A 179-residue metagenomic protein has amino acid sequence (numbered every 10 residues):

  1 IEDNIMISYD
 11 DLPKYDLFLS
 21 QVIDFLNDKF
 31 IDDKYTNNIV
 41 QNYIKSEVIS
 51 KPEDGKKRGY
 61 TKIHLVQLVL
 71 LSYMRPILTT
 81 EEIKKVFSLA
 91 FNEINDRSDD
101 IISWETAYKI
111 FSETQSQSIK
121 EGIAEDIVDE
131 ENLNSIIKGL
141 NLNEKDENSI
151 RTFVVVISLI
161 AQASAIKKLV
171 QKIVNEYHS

Functional and structural regions predicted by a protein language model:
I1-F91: Basic helix-turn-helix/winged-helix DNA-binding cores and closely related short helical interaction motifs
Q21, Q41, Q67, Q115-Q117 (+2 more regions): Residue-identity detector for glutamine
T61-L65, Y108-E113, Y177-S179: Short alpha-helical linear motifs
E82, I119, I123, V174-H178: Long, hydrophobic, amphipathic alpha-helical segments used as structural scaffolds
F87-S164: Exposed, interaction-prone assembly regions rather than primary DNA-binding/catalytic cores
A163-S179: N-terminal, charged low-complexity regulatory/assembly segments
